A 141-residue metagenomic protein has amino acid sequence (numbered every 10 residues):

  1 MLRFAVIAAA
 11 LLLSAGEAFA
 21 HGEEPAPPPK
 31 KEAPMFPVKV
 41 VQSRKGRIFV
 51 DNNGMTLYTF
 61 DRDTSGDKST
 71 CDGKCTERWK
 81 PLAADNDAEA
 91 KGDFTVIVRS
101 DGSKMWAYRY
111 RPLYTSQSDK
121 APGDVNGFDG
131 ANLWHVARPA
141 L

Functional and structural regions predicted by a protein language model:
M1-V6: Bacterial N-terminal signal peptides that target proteins for export
A15-E17: N-terminal signal peptide c-region/cleavage motif recognized by signal peptidases
A20-L141: Compact beta-sheet-dominated domain cores in extracellular/mature segments
